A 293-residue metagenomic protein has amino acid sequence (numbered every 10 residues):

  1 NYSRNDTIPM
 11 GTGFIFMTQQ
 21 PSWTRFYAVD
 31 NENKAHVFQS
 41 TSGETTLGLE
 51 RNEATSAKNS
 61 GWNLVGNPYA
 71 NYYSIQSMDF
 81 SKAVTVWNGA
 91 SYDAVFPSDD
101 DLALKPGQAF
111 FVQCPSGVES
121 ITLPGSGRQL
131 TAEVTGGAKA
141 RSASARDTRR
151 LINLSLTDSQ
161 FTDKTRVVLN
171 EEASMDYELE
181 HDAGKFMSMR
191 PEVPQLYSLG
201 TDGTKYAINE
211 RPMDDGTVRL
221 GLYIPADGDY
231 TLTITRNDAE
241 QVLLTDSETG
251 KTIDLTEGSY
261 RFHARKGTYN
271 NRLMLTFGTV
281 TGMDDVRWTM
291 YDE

Functional and structural regions predicted by a protein language model:
N1-E293: Compositionally biased Ser/Thr/Gly- and acidic/asparagine-rich, proline-interspersed low-complexity stretches
